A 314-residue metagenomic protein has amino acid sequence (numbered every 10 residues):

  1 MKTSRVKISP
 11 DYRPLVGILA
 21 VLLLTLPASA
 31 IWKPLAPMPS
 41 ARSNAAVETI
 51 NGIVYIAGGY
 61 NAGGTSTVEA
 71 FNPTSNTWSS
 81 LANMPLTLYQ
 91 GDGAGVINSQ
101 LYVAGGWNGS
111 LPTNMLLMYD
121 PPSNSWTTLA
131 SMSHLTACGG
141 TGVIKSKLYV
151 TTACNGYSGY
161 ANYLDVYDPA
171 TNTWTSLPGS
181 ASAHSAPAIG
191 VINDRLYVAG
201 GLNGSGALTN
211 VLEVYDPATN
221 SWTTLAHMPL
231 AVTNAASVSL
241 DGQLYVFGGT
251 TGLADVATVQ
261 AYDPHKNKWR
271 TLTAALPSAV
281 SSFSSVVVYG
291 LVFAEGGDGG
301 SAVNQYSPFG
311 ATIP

Functional and structural regions predicted by a protein language model:
T3-V16: Bacterial N-terminal signal peptides that target proteins for export
G17-L23: Sec-dependent N-terminal signal peptides
L23-P314: Kelch-like beta-propeller repeat domains
